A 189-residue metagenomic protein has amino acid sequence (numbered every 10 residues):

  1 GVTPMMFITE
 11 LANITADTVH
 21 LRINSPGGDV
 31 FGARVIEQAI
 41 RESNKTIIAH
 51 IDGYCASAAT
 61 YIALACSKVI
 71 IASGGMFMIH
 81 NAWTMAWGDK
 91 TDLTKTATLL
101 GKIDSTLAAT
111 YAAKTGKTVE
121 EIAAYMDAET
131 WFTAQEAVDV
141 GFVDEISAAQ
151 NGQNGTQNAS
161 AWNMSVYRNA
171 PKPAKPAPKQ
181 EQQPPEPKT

Functional and structural regions predicted by a protein language model:
G1-A58, C66-T189: N-terminal organellar transit peptides
